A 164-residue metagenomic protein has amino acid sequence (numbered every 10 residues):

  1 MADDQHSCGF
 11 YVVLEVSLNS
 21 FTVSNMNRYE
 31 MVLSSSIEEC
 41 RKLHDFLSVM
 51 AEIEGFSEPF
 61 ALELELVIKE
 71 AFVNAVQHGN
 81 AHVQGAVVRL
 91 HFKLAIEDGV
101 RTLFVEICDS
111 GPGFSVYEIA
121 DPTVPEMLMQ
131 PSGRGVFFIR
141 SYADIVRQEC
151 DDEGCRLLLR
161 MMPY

Functional and structural regions predicted by a protein language model:
D4-H6: Alpha-helix boundary/capping motif
V12-E30, V76-Y164: Conserved beta-strand-loop-beta-strand hairpin that lines the nucleotide-binding pocket of ATP/GTP-utilizing enzymes
E30-K42: STAS-typified acidic loop motif
L47-K69, L128-Q130: Conserved short strand/loop->alpha-helix "switch" segment adjacent to the catalytic nucleotide/phosphoryl-transfer site
E70, N74: Conserved polar catalytic motif of the HATPase_c/GHKL fold
